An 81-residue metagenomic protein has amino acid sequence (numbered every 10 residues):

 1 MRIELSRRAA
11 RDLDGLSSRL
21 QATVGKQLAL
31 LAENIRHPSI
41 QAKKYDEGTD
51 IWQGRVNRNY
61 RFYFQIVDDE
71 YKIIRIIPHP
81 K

Functional and structural regions predicted by a protein language model:
M1-R2, P38: Solvent-exposed, charged interface segments at domain starts and junctions
R2-R11, G15-A22, R55-K81: Enriched for short, Lys/Arg-rich terminal
A29-G54: A short, surface-exposed loop/turn module that caps and links secondary-structure elements
